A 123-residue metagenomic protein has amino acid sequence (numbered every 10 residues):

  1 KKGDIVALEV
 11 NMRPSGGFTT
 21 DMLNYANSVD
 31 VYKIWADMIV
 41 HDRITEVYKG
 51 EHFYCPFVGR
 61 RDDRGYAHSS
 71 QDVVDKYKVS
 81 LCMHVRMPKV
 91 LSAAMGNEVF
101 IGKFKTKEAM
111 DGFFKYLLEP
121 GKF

Functional and structural regions predicted by a protein language model:
K1-G17, Y48-K49, G59-R60, Y66-A67: Conserved metal-phosphate-binding beta-hairpin within the catalytic cores of diverse ATP-dependent phosphoryl-transfer
N11-A26, H84-V85: Glycine-rich phosphate/pyrophosphate-binding beta-alpha loops
D21-D37: Gly/Ser/Thr-rich active-site loops/lids in small-molecule metabolic enzymes that frequently grip phosphoryl groups
I34-F123: Peripheral (often C-terminal) accessory segments that flank ATP-dependent C-N-forming ligase machineries
